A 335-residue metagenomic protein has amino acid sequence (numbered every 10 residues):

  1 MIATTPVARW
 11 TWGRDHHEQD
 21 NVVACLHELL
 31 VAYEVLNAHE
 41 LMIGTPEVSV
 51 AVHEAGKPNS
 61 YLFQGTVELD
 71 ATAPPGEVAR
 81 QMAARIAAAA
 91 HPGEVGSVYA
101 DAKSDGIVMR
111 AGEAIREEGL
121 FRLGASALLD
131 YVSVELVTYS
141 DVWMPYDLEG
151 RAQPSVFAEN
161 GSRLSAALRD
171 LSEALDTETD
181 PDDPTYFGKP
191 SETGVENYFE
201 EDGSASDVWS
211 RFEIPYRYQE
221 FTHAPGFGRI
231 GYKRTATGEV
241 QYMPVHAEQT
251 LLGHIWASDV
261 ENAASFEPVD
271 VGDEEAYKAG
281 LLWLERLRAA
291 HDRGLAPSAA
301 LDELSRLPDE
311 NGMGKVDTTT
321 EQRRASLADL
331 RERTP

Functional and structural regions predicted by a protein language model:
M1-N59: Short, extreme N-terminal segment that most often corresponds to the first beta-strand
P6-R14, Y61-A73, E77-I86, V134-M144 (+1 more regions): Short, hydrophobic beta-strand segments
W12-R14, V52-E54, A71, A100-S104 (+6 more regions): Surface-exposed beta-strand edges and flanking loops
V22-E28, V78, M82, A167: Alpha-helical structural motif
H27-L30, E34, L69, S162 (+1 more regions): Generic structural signal for well-ordered, non-transmembrane alpha-helical segments in soluble/cytosolic regions
V35-A114, E261, P268-G312: Short, intrinsically disordered low-complexity segments
D105-T138, M144-L148: Short helix-loop boundary/capping segments
D130-P335: Acidic, proline/glycine-rich low-complexity IDRs
